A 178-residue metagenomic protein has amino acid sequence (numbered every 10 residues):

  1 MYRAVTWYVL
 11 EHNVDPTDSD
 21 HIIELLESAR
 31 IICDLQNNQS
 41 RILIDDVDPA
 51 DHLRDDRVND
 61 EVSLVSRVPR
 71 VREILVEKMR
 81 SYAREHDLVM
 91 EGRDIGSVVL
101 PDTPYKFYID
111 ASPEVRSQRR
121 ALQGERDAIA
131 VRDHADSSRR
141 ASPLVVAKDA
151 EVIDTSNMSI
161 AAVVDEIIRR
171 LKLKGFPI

Functional and structural regions predicted by a protein language model:
Y2-H86, V99, E114, R126-V131 (+1 more regions): ATP-dependent small-molecule kinase phosphotransfer cores that center on conserved nucleotide phosphate-binding segments
D34, M79-H86, R93-T103, L122-I167: Small-molecule kinase domains that catalyze NTP-dependent phosphoryl transfer to phosphate-bearing small molecules
D48, Y108, V152-D154: Structural signal for conserved beta-strand scaffold positions within catalytic alpha/beta enzyme cores
G92-R93, A111: A short beta-strand-to-loop transition that corresponds to the Sensor-1 phosphate-sensing loop of AAA+ P-loop ATPases
A111-L122: Conserved AAA+ ATPase core "coupling" helix
E166-K174: C-terminal alpha-helix
F176-I178: ATP-dependent carboxylate-amine ligase
